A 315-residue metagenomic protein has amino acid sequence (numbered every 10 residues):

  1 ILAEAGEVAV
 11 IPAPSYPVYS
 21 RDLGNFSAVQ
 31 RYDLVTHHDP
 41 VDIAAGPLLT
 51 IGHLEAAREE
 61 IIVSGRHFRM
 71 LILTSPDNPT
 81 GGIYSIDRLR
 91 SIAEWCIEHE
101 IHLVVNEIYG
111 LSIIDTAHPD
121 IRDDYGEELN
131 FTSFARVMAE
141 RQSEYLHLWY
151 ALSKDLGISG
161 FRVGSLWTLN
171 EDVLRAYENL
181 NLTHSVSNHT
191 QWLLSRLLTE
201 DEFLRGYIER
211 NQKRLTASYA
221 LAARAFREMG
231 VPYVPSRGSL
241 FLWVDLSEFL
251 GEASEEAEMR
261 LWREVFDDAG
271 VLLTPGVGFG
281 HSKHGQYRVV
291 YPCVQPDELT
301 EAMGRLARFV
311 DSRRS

Functional and structural regions predicted by a protein language model:
I1-S315: PLP-dependent class I/II
